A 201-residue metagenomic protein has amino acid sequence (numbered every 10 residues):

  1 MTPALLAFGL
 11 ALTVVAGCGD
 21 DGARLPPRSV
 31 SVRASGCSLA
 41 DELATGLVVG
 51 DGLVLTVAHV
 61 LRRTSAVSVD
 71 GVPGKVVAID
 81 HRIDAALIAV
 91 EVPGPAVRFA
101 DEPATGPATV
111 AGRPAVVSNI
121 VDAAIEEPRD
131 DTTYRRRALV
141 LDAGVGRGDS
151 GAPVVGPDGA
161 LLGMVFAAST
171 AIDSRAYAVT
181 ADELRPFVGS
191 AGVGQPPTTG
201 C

Functional and structural regions predicted by a protein language model:
M1-L6: Bacterial N-terminal signal peptides that target proteins for export
V14-G17: C-terminal motif of bacterial Sec signal peptides marking the signal peptidase cleavage site
G19-D21, S29-D51, V57, D70-P73 (+2 more regions): A conserved glycine-rich beta-strand in the N-terminal activation segment of trypsin-fold
A23-R24, V48, I79-H81, D101-P103 (+2 more regions): Extracellular/periplasmic catalytic domains that process cell-envelope and extracellular macromolecules
L25-G36, A86, V90-A96, P114-C201: Active-site region of chymotrypsin-like
P26-P27, V48-L53, A104-T105, D158-L161: Short, solvent-exposed coil/turn segments at beta-strand boundaries
L43, G50-G112, A138, G194-T199: Conserved active-site neighborhood of the chymotrypsin/trypsin-like protease fold
G46-V48, V76, V117, V121: Conserved hydrophobic positions within beta-strands
